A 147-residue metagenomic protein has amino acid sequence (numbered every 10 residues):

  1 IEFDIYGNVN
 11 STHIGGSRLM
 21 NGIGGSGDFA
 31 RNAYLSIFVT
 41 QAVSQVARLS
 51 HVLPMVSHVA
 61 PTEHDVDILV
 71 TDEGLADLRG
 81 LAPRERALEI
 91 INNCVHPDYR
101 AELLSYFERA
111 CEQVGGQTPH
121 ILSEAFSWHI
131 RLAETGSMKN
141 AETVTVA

Functional and structural regions predicted by a protein language model:
I1-A147: Conserved phosphate- and dinucleotide-binding cores of soluble alpha/beta proteins, encompassing both enzyme active
